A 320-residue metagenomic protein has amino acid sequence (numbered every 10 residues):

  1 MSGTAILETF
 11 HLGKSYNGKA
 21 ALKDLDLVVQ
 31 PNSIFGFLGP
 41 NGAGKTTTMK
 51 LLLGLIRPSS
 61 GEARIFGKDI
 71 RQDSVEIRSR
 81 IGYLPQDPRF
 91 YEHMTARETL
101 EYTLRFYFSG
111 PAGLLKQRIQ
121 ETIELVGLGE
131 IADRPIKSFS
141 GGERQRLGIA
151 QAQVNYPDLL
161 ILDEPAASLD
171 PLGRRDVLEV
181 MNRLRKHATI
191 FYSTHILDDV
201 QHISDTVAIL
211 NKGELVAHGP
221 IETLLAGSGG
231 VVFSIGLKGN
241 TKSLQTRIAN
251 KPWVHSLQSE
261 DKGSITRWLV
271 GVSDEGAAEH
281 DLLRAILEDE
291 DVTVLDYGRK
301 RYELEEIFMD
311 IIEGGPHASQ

Functional and structural regions predicted by a protein language model:
E101, R105, G113-I131: Conserved ABC ATPase "signature" region
P135-F139: Conserved ABC ATPase signature
V154-D158: A short, proline-enriched helix->beta-strand linker immediately N-terminal to the Walker B motif in ABC-type P-loop
L160-E164: Catalytic Walker B motif of ABC-type/P-loop ATPase nucleotide-binding domains
V232-I307, I311: Short, charged/small-residue-rich alpha-helical element at the C-terminal edge of ABC transporter nucleotide-binding
